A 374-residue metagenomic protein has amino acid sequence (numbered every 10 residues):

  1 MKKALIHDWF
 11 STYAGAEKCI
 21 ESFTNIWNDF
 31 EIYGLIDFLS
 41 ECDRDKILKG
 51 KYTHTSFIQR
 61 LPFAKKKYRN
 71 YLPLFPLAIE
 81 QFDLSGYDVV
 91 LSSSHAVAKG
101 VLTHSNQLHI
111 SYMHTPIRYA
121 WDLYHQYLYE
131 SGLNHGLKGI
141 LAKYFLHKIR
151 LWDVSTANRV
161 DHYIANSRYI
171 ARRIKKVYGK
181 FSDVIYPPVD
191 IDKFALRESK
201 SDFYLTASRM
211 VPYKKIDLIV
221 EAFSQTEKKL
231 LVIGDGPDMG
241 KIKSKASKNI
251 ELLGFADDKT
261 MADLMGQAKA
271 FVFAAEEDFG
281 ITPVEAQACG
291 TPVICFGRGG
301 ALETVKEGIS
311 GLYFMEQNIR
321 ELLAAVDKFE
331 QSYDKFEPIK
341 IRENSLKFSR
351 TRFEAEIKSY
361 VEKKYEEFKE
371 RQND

Functional and structural regions predicted by a protein language model:
D29-K99: Active-site donor-binding segments of glycosyltransferases and PAPS-dependent sulfotransferases
E130-Y163, A171: Membrane-proximal helix-turn-helix segments that form the acceptor-binding/catalytic region of lipid-linked
A195-K214, L218-L231: Conserved donor-binding/catalytic core segment of Leloir-type glycosyltransferases
G240-A262: Nucleotide-activated donor-binding/catalytic signature segment of Leloir-type glycosyltransferases, i.e., the conserved
G254, E307-G308, L312-R320, D327-D334: Conserved acidic donor-binding segment of nucleotide-sugar-dependent glycosyltransferases
G266-D278, T291: Acidic donor-binding loop of glycosyltransferase active sites
P292-F296, V305: Short hydrophobic beta-strand element within catalytic cores of glycosyltransferases and related nucleotide-activated
Q317, D334-E370: A charged, aromatic-enriched C-terminal amphipathic alpha-helix characteristic of glycosyltransferases across folds
